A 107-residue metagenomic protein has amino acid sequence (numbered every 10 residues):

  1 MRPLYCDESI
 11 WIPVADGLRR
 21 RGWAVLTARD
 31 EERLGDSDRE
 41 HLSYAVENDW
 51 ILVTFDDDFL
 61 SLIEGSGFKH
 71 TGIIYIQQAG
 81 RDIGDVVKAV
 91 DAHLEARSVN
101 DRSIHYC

Functional and structural regions predicted by a protein language model:
R2-N48: N-terminal first-folded block
C6-D7, T54-F55, Y75-Q78: Small/polar loops that bind or transfer phosphate-bearing groups
W11-I12, F59-L60, G80: Alpha-helix N-cap/helix-start and coil->helix boundary motif
A15-D16, L62-E64, D85: Short glycine-/acidic-enriched loop or helix-start segments at secondary-structure transitions that form or flank
S37-D38, F55, V86: Residues at alpha-helix caps and immediate loop-helix transition turns in enzyme cores, especially N- and C-cap
V46-I63: Acidic, metal-binding active-site segment of PIN/NYN-like and related structure-specific nucleases
I63-T71: Ligand-binding "clamshell"
H70-C107: C-terminal structural segments of small proteins and small subunits
